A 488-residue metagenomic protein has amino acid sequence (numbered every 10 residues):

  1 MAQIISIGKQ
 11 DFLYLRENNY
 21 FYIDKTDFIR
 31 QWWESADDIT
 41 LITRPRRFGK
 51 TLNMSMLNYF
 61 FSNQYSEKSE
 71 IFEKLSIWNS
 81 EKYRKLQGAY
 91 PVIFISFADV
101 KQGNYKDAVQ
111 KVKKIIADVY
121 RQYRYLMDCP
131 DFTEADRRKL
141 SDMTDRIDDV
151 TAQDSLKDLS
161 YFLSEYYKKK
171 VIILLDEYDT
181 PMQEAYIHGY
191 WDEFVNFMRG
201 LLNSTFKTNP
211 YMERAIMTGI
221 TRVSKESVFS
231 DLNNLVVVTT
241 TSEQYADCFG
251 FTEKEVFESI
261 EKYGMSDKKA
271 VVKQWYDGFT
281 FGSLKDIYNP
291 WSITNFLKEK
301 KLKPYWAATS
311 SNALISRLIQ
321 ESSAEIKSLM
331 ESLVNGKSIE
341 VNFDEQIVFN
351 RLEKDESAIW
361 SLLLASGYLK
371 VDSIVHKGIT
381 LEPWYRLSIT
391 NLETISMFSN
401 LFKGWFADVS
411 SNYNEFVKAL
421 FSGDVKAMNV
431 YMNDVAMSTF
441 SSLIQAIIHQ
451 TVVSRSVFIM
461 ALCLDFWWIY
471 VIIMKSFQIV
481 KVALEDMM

Functional and structural regions predicted by a protein language model:
M1-Q64, S69-N79: Walker A/P-loop-proximal flanking segment of P-loop NTPase domains
G8, L13, S62-Y125: P-loop NTPase motor core
Y120, S155-S164, E193-A215: Substrate-engagement module of ASCE P-loop NTPases
Q122-L174, S204: Mid-core helix/loop region of P-loop NTP-binding domains shared across ATPases and GTPases
Y167-W191: Conserved P-loop NTPase "ATPase switch" module shared by AAA+ and STAND
I172-D176, G200, E213-I220: Structural recognition of the conserved hydrophobic beta-strand(s) that form the central parallel beta-sheet of P-loop
S227-D231, V238-F296, L329: Amphipathic alpha-helical segments of the small helical/lid subdomains adjacent to P-loop NTPase cores
L235, Y288-M488: Extended alpha-helical interface modules used as scaffolds for assembling large macromolecular complexes
